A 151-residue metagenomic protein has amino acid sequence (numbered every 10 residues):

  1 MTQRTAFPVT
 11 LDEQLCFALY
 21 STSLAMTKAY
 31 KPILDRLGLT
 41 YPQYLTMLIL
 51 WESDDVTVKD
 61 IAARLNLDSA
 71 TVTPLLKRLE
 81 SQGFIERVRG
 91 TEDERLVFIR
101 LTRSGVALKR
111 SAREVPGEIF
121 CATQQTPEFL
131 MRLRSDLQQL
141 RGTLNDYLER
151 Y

Functional and structural regions predicted by a protein language model:
M1-F7, R103, Q125-Y151: C-terminal regulatory/oligomerization modules of transcriptional regulators
M1-L37, L130-M131, Y147: N-terminal leader segment of winged-helix/HTH proteins
F17-Y20, L24-D68: N-terminal helix-turn-helix DNA-binding core of bacterial DNA-binding proteins
T22, M26-A29, L65, L108-T126 (+2 more regions): Alpha-helical linker/hinge and terminal dimerization helices associated with HTH transcriptional regulators
L37-P42, T71, T102, T126-E128: Short helix-coil-helix linker/hinge
V58-K59, A70, K77, V97: Residues within helix-turn-helix
K77-S135: Charged, amphipathic alpha-helical coiled-coil/dimerization segments
